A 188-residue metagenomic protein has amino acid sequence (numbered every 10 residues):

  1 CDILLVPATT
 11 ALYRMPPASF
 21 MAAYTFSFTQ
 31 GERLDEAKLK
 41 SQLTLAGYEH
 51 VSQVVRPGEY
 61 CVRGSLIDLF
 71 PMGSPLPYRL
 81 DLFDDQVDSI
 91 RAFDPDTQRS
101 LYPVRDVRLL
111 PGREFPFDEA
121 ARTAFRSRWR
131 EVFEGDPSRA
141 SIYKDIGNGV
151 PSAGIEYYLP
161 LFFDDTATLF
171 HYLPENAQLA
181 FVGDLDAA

Functional and structural regions predicted by a protein language model:
C1-A188: ASCE RecA-like P-loop NTPase motor cores that couple ATP hydrolysis to mechanical translocation on nucleic acids
